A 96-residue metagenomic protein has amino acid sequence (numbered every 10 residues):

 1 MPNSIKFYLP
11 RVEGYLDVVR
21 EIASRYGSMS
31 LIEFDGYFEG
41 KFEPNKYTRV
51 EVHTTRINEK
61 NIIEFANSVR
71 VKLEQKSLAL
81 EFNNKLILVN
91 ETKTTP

Functional and structural regions predicted by a protein language model:
M1-P96: Positively charged, small/polar-rich N-terminal and surface patches that mediate targeting and assembly and bind
